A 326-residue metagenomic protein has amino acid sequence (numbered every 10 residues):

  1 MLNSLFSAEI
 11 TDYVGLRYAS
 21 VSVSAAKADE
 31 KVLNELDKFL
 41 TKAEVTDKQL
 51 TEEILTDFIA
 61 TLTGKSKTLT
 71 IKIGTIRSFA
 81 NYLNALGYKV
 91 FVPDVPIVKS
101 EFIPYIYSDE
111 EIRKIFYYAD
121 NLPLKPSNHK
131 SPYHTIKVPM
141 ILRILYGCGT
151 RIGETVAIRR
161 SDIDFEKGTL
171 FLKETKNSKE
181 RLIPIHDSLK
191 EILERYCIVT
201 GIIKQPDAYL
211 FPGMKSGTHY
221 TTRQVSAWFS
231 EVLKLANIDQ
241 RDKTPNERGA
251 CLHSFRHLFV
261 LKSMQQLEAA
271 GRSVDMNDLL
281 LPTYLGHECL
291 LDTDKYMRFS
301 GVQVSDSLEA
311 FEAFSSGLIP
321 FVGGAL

Functional and structural regions predicted by a protein language model:
M1-L326: Conserved catalytic core of the tyrosine transesterase superfamily
